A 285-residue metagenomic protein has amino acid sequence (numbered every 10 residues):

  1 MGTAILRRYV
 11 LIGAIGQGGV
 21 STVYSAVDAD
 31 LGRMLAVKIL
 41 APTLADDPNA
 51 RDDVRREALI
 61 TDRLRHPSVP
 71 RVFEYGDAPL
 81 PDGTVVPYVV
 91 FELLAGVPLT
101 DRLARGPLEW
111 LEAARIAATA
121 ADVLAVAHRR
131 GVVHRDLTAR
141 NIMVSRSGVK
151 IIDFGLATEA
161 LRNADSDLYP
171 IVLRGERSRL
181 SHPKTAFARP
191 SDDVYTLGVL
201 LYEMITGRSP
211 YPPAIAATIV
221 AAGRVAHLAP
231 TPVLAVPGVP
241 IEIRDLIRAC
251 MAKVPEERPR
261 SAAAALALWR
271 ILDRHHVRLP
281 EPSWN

Functional and structural regions predicted by a protein language model:
I12-G18, V23: Protein kinase glycine-rich loop
A41-R63: AlphaC helix of the eukaryotic protein kinase fold
Y75: Activation-segment/catalytic-loop signature of the eukaryotic protein kinase fold
D82-P98: Conserved short submotifs of the Hanks-type protein kinase catalytic core that shape the nucleotide-binding pocket
P98-L108: AlphaC helix of the protein kinase catalytic domain
I116-A117: Activation segment signature within eukaryotic-like protein kinase domains
A120-V132: Protein kinase catalytic-loop region centered on the HRD/HxD motif
